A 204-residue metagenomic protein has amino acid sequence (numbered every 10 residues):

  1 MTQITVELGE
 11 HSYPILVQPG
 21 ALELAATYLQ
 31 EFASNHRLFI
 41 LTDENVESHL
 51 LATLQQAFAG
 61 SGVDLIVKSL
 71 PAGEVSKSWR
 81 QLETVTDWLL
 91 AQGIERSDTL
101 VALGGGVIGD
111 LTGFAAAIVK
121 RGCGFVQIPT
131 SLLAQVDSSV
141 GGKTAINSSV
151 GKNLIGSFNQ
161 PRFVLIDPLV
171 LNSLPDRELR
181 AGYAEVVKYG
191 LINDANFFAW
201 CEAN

Functional and structural regions predicted by a protein language model:
M1-T99, K188: ATP/NTP phosphate-donor binding region
L16, F114-N204: A glycine/threonine-rich phosphate-anchoring loop and its flanking beta-alpha core in nucleotide/phosphate-binding
L41, V101-L103, L165: Structural motif
D43-E44, G104, D194: Helix N-cap/beta->alpha junction signal
E47-S48, V107-G109, N172: Glycine-rich nucleotide phosphate-binding loop and flanking beta-alpha elements of Rossmann-like dinucleotide-binding
L50-A52, L111-G113, D137: Short glycine-/acidic-enriched loop or helix-start segments at secondary-structure transitions that form or flank
I94-V126: Active-site and donor-binding regions of nucleotide-sugar-utilizing enzymes
